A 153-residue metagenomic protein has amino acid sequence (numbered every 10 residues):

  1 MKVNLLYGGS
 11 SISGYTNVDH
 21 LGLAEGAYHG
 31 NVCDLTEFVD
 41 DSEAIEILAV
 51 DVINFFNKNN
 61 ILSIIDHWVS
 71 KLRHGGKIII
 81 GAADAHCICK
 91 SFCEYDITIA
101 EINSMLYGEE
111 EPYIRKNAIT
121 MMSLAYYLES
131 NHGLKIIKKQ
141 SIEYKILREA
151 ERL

Functional and structural regions predicted by a protein language model:
K2-I88: Conserved SAM-binding loop
N60-L62, H67-R73, K77-L153: S-adenosyl-L-methionine-dependent methyltransferase catalytic module, highlighting the catalytic core
